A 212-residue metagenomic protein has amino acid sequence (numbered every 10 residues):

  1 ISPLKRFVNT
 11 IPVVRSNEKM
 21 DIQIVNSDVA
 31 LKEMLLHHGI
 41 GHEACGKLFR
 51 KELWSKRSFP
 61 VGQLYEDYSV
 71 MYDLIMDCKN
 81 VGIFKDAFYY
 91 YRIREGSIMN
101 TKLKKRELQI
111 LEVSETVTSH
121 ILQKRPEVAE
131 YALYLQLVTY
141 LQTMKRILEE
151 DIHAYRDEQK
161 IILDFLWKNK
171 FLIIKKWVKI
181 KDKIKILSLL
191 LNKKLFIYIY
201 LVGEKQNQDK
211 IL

Functional and structural regions predicted by a protein language model:
I1-G82, G96-K105: Donor-binding/catalytic cores of nucleotide-activated saccharide and glycerol-phosphate transferases/polymerases
E52, K56, D73, T116-S119 (+1 more regions): Residue-level signal for well-ordered alpha-helical scaffold segments within enzymatic catalytic domains
V70, V113, Q136: Catalytic-loop motifs flanking and including active-site residues across diverse enzymes
K85: A cytosolic small-molecule/anion-sensing beta-strand core signal
F88-R94, T101-E127, Q142, R146-F171: Catalytic core of nucleotide-sugar-dependent glycosyltransferases
E127-L135: All-alpha amphipathic helical-bundle segments outside canonical DNA-binding/catalytic cores that form hydrophobic
Q136-Q142: Hydrophobic alpha-helical segments that form the core of small-molecule binding pockets and/or dimer interfaces
E149-L212: Membrane-interface aromatic/basic loop that binds lipid-linked glycans or pyrophosphate carriers, typified by
